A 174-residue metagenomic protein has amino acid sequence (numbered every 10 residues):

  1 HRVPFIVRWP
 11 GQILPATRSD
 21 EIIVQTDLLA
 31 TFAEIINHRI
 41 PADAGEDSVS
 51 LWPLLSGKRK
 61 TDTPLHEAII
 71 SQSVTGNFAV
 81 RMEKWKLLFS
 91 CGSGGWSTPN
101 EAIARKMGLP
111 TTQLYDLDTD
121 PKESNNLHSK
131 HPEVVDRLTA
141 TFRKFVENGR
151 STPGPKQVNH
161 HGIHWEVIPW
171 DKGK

Functional and structural regions predicted by a protein language model:
H1-Q12, V24, W170-K172: Histidine-centered active-site microenvironments of extracellular/periplasmic hydrolases and transferases
W9, H38, G57, K144 (+1 more regions): A structural signal for alpha-helix termini and helix-coil/disorder junctions
I13-T17, E21, T26-Q113, L117 (+1 more regions): C-terminal cap/loop subdomain of S1 sulfatases and analogous C-terminal strand-loop tails that border
L28, M82, L87, S93-G94 (+2 more regions): Long, internal low-complexity/basic segments
